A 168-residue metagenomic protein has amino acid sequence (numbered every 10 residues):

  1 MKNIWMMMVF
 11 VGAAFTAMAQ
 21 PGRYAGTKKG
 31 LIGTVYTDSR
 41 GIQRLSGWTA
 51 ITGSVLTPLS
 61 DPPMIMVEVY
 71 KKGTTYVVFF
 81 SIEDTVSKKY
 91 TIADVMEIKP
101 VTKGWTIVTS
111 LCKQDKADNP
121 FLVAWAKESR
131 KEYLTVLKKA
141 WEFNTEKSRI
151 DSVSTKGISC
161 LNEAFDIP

Functional and structural regions predicted by a protein language model:
M1-Y24: Bacterial Sec-dependent N-terminal signal peptides
Q20-P168: Exposed acidic/polar residues on beta-strands and adjacent loops within beta-sheet cores, strongest in beta-propeller
